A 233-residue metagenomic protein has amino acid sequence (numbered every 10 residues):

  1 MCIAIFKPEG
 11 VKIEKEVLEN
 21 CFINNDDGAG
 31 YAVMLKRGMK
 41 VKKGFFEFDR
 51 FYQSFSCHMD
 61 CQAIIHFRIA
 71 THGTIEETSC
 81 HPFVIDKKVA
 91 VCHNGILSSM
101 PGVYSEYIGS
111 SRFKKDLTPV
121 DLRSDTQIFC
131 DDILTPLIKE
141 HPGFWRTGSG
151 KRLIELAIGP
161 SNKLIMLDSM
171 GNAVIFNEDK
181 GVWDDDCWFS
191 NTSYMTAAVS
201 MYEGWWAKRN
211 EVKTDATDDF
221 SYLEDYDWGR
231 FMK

Functional and structural regions predicted by a protein language model:
M1-K233: Conserved short alpha-helical segments that host acidic/polar catalytic motifs at enzyme active sites
